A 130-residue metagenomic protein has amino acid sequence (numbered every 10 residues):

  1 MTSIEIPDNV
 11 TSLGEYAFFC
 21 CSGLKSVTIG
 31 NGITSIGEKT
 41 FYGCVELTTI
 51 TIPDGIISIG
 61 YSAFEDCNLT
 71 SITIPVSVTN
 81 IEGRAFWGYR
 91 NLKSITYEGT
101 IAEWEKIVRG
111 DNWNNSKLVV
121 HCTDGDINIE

Functional and structural regions predicted by a protein language model:
M1-S12, S22-S35, V45-S58, C67-N80 (+2 more regions): Structural signature of tandem-repeat unit edges
W87, I107-N112: A structural signal for leucine-rich repeat
